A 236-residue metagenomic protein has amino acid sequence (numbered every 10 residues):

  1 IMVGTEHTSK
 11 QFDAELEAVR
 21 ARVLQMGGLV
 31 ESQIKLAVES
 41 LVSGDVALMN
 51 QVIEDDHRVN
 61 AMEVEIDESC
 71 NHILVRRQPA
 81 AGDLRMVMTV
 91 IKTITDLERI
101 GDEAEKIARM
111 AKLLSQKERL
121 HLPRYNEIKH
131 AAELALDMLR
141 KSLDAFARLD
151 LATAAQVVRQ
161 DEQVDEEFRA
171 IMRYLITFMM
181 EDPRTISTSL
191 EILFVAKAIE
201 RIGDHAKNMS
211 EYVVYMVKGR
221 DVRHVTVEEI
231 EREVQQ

Functional and structural regions predicted by a protein language model:
I1-Q236: Cytosolic, long alpha-helical scaffolding segments
